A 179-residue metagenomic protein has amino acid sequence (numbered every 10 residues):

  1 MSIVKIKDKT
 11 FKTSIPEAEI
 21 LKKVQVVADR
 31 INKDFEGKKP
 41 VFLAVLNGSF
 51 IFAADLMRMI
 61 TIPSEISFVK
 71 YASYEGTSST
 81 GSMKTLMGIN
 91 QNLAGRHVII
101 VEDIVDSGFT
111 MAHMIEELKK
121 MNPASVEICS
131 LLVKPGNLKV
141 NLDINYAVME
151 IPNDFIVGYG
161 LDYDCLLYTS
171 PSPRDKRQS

Functional and structural regions predicted by a protein language model:
M1-K39: Active-site-facing substrate-recognition patch
I3-K5, K12, D34, R58 (+3 more regions): Short secondary-structure boundary/capping segments
I20, F42, Y159: Residue-level signature of catalytic and energy-coupling elements of molecular machines, predominantly ATP/GTP-dependent
R30, L43, I51-G88, V98-I99 (+3 more regions): A generic "structured core" feature
K38-L46: Short glycine-rich phosphate-binding loop at a beta-alpha junction
K84-V157, L161: PRPP/pyrophosphate-binding module of the type I phosphoribosyltransferase fold
Y168-D175: Conserved small/polar residues in nucleotide/adenosyl-binding loops
